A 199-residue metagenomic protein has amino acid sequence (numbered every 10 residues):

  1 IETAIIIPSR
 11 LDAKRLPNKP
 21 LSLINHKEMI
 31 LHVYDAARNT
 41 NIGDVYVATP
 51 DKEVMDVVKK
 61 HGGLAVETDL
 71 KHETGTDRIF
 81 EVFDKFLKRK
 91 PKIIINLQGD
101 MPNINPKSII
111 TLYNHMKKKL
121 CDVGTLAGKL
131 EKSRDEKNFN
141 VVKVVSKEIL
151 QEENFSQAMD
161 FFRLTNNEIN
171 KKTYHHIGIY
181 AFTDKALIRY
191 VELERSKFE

Functional and structural regions predicted by a protein language model:
I1-T49: N-terminal glycine-rich phosphate-binding loop and ensuing alpha1 helix
P8, N96-Q98, L126-K129: Short beta-strand segments
K19-I24, V66, R195-K197: Short glycine-enriched, charge-decorated loop/helix-capping segments at active-site entrances that position
R38, D84-K88, K117: Residue-level signal for alpha-helix termini/capping positions
I42, R89-P91, K118-D122: Short, high-confidence coil segments that cap the C-terminus of an alpha-helix and link into the following beta-strand
Y46, E53-T111: Short phosphate-binding loop-to-helix
I104-S196: Conserved core of the sugar-phosphate nucleotidyltransferase
